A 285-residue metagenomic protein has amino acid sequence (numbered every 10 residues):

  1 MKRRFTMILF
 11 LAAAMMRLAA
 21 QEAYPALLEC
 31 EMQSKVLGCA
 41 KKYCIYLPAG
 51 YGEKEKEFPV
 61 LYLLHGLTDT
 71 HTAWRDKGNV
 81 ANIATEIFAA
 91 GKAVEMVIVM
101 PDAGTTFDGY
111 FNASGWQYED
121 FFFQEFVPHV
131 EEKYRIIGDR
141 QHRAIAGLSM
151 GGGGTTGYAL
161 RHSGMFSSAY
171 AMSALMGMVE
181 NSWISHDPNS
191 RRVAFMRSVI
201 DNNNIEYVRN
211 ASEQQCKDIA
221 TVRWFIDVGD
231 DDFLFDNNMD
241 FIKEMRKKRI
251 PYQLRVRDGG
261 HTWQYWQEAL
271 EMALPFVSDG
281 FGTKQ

Functional and structural regions predicted by a protein language model:
M1-M7: Bacterial N-terminal signal peptides that target proteins for export
I8-F10, L47: A periodicity- and composition-biased signal for non-globular, repetitive helical segments
F10-A20: Hydrophobic h-region of N-terminal signal peptides that target proteins for export in Gram-negative bacteria
Q21-Q285: Non-catalytic cap/lid and distal C-terminal segments of serine-dependent acyl enzymes
